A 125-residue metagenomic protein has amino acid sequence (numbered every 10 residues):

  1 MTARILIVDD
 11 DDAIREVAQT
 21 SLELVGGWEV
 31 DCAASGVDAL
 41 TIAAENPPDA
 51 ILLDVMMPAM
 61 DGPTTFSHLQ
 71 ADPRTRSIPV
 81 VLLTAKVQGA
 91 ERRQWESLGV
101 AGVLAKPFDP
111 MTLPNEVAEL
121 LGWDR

Functional and structural regions predicted by a protein language model:
D12-D31: Two-component/phosphorelay signaling modules centered on CheY-like receiver
C32-A50: Acidic, metal-coordinating helix/loop segments flanking the phosphotransfer/catalytic sites of two-component signaling
N46-D49, R74-P79: His-Asp phosphorelay/catalytic-motif detector in bacterial-type signaling
M57: Receiver (REC) domain active-site loop signature in two-component systems and cognate sites in sensor histidine kinases
F108-A118: C-terminal output helix
